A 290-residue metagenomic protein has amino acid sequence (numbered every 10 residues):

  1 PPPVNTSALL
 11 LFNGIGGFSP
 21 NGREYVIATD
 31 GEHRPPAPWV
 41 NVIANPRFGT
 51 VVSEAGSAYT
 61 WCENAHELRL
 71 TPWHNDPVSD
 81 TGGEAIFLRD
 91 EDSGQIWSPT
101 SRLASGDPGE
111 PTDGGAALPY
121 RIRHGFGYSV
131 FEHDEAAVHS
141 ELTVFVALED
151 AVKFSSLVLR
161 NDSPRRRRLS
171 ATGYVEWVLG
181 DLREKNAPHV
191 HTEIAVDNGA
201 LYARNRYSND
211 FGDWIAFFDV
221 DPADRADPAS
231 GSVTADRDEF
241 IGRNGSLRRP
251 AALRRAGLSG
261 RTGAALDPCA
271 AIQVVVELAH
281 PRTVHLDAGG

Functional and structural regions predicted by a protein language model:
P1-G290: Anionic coordination/interaction segments
